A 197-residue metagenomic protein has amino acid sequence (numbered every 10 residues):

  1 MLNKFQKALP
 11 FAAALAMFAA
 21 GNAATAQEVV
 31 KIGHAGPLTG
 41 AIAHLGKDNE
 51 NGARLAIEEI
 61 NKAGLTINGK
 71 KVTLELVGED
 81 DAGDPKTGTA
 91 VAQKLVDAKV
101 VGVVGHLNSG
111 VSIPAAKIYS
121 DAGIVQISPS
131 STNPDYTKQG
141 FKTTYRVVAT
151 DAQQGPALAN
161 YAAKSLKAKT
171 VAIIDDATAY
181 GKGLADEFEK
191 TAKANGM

Functional and structural regions predicted by a protein language model:
M1-F11: Bacterial N-terminal signal peptides that target proteins for export
A19-A26: Sec/Tat signal peptide C-region and signal peptidase I cleavage site
A26-G33, V125-P129: Short coil-to-beta-strand
V29-K31, E75, K169-T170: Residues that mark the start of a beta-strand
G33-R54, E79-P85, L107-G110, I174-K182: Extracytoplasmic "Venus flytrap"
N51-E75, K193-M197: Signal peptide-proximal N-terminal region of secreted/periplasmic/extracellular or secretory-lumen proteins
K71-D97, Q154-A157: Structural motif
V100-M197: Extracytoplasmic ligand/sensor domains, especially the bilobed periplasmic-binding protein
